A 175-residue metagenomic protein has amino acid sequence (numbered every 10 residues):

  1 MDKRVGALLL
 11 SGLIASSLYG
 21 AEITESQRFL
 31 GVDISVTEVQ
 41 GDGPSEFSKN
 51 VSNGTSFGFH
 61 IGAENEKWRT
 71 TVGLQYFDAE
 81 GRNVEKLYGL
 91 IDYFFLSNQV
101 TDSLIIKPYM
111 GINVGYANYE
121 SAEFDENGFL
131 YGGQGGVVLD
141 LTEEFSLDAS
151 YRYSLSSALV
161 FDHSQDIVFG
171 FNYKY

Functional and structural regions predicted by a protein language model:
M1-F29: Cleavable N-terminal export/targeting peptides
Y19-Y76, V114-Y116, D166-K174: Short glycine/proline- and aromatic-enriched beta-strand/turn motifs that initiate or cap beta-hairpins
S26-R28, V51-F57, N83-L87, I106 (+2 more regions): Residues that define the transmembrane beta-barrel architecture of outer-membrane proteins
F29, R69, I105-K107, D140 (+1 more regions): Membrane-spanning beta-strand positions in outer-membrane beta-barrel proteins
V32-I34, F59-A63, G89-Y93, I112-V114 (+3 more regions): Residues on the lipid-exposed face of transmembrane beta-strands in outer-membrane beta-barrel proteins
D42-N50, F77-E80, T101, E120-E126 (+1 more regions): Outer-membrane beta-barrel domain signature
F47-K49, L74-D78, V84, G133 (+1 more regions): Predominantly the C-terminal beta-signal and adjacent terminal strand-loop region of outer-membrane beta-barrel
H60-A122, Y173-Y175: Gram-negative (and chloroplast) outer-membrane scaffold detector with strong preference for beta-barrel transmembrane
